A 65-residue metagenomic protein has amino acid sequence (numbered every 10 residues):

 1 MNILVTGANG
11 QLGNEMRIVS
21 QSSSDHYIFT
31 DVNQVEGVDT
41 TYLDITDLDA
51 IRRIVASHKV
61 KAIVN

Functional and structural regions predicted by a protein language model:
M1-S24: N-terminal Rossmann NAD(P)H-binding glycine-rich loop of SDR-like oxidoreductase domains
L4, I28, T41: Conserved Rossmann-like nucleotide-binding pocket used by diverse enzymes that bind dinucleotide cofactors
T6, T30, T46: Ser/Thr-centric signal marking residues that sit in or immediately flank functional binding/regulatory motifs
Q11, D25-Q34: Conserved glycine-rich Rossmann-like NAD(P)H-binding loop of the short-chain dehydrogenase/reductase
G13, G37, A50: Conserved protein kinase catalytic core
S20-S22, V32-T40: Short loop/helix-cap segments at secondary-structure boundaries that form the rim of catalytic
S24-D25, V60: Short, high-confidence coil segments that cap the C-terminus of an alpha-helix and link into the following beta-strand
T41-V64: Conserved Rossmann-fold cofactor-binding substructure of NAD(P)-dependent oxidoreductases
